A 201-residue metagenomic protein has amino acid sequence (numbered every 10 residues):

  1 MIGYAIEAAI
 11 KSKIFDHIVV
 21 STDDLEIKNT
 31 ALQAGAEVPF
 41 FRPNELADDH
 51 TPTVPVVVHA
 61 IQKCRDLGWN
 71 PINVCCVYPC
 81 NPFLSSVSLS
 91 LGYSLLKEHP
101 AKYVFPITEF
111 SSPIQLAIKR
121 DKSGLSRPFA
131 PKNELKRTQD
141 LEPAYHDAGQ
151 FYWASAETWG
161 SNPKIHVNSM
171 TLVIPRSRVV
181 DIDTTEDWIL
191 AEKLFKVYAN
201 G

Functional and structural regions predicted by a protein language model:
M1-S21: N-terminal glycine-rich phosphate-binding loop and ensuing alpha1 helix
I14-V19, K102, S177-R178: Short active-site oxyanion
F15, W69-P71, E98-A101: Short, high-confidence coil segments that cap the C-terminus of an alpha-helix and link into the following beta-strand
L25-N73, L84-V87, L91: Short phosphate-binding loop-to-helix
P55, P82-N168: Conserved core of the sugar-phosphate nucleotidyltransferase
A144-G201: Conserved alpha/beta core of the MobA/IspD/sugar-nucleotide pyrophosphorylase nucleotidyltransferase superfamily
